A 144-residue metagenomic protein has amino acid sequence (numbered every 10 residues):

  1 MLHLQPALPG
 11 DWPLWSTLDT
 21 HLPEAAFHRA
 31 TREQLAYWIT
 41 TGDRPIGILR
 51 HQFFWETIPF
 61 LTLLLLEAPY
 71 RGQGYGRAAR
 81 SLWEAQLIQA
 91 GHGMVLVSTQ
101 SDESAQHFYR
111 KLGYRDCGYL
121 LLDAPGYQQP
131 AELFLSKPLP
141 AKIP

Functional and structural regions predicted by a protein language model:
L2, P6-L63, E67-P69, R80 (+3 more regions): Acetyl-CoA-dependent GNAT
Q34-A36, P130-F134: Short hydrophobic/aromatic beta-strand or adjacent loop that forms the aromatic wall/cage of a ligand/substrate-binding
F60, L65, L96-S98, F134: Conserved beta-strand segments that form the floor/walls of ligand-binding pockets within enzyme and binding domains
G76, R80, D102-A105, L122-Q128: Short glycine/proline-centered loop/turn elements that form peptide/ligand docking sites
L87-T99: Conserved GNAT acetyl-CoA-binding A-motif
L96-S98, R115-E132: Conserved catalytic-core motifs of GNAT/GCN5-like acyltransferases
Y109-R110, Y114: Conserved active-site tyrosine of GNAT-family acetyltransferases
